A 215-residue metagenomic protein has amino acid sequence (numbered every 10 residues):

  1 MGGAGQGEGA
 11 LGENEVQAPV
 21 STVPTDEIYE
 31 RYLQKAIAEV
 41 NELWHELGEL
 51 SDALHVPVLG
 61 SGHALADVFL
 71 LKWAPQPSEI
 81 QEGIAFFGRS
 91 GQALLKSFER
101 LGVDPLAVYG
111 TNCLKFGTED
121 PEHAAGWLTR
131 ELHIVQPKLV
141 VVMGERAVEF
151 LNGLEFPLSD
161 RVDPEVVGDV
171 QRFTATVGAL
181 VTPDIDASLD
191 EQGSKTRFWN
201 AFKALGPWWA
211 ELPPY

Functional and structural regions predicted by a protein language model:
G2-Y215: A polyanion-binding, active-site-adjacent surface
